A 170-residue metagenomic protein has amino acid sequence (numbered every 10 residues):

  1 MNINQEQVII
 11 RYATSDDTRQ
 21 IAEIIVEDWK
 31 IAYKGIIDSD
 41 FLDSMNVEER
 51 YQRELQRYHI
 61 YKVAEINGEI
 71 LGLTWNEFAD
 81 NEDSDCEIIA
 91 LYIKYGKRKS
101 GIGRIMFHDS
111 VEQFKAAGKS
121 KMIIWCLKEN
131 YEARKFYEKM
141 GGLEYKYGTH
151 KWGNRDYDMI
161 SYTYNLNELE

Functional and structural regions predicted by a protein language model:
I3-N4, V8, Y12-T18, A22-G96 (+4 more regions): Acetyl-CoA-dependent GNAT
Q20, E87, G101, K121 (+1 more regions): Amphipathic alpha-helical recognition patches that constitute DNA-binding helices
I24, A117, K139-M140: Structural motif
K94-G96, S100, K128-E129: Active-site acidic-Proline motif in GNAT/NAT acetyltransferases
K99-E112, K135-K139: Conserved acetyl-CoA-binding loop-helix of GNAT-fold acetyltransferases
F114-W125: Conserved GNAT acetyl-CoA-binding A-motif
I123-L127, E138, L143-M159: Conserved catalytic-core motifs of GNAT/GCN5-like acyltransferases
